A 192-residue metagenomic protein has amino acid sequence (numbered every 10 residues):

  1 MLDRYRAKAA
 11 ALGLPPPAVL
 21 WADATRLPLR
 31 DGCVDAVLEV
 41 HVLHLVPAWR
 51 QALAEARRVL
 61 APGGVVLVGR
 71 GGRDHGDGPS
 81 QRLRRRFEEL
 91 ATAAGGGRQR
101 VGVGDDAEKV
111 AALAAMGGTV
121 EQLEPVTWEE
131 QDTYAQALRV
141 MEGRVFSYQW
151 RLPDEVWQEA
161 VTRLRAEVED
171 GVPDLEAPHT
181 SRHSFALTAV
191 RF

Functional and structural regions predicted by a protein language model:
M1-L27, Q51: Class I SAM-dependent methyltransferase SAM/SAH-binding core
G13-P15, C33, P62, T119: Short loop/turn motifs at secondary-structure junctions
T25-V37: A short acidic, Gly/Pro-enriched loop at the edge of an enzyme's catalytic core that lines a small-molecule cofactor
D35-R50, G72: A short SAM/SAH-binding and catalytic strip from SAM-dependent methyltransferases
V46-P47, L60-P62: Helix-to-beta-strand junctions that scaffold the AdoMet/dcAdoMet cofactor pocket in Class I SAM-dependent enzymes
R50, G63-D132: Conserved catalytic/acceptor-binding region of the Class I
A56: Class I S-adenosylmethionine-dependent transferase superfamily signal
A107-A112, M116-F192: Conserved Class I S-adenosyl-L-methionine
